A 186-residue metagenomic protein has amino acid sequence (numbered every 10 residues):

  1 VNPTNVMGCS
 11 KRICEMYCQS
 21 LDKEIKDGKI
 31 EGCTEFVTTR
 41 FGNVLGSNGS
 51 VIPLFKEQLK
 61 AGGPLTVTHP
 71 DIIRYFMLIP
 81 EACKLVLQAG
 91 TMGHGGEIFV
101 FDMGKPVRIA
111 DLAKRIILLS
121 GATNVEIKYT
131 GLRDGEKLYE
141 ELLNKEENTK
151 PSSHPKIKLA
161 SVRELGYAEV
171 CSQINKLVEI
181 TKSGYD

Functional and structural regions predicted by a protein language model:
V1, S20-D186: Strand-loop microenvironment adjacent to phosphate/nucleotide-handling motifs in alpha/beta enzyme folds
T4: A contiguous active-site-proximal alpha/beta segment in oxidoreductase catalytic domains
M7: Catalytic tyrosine of NAD(P)H-dependent dehydrogenase/reductases that use a Tyr as the general acid/base
S10: Active-site helix of classical SDR
C14, C18: Active-site-proximal cofactor/substrate-binding loop regions of enzyme domains
